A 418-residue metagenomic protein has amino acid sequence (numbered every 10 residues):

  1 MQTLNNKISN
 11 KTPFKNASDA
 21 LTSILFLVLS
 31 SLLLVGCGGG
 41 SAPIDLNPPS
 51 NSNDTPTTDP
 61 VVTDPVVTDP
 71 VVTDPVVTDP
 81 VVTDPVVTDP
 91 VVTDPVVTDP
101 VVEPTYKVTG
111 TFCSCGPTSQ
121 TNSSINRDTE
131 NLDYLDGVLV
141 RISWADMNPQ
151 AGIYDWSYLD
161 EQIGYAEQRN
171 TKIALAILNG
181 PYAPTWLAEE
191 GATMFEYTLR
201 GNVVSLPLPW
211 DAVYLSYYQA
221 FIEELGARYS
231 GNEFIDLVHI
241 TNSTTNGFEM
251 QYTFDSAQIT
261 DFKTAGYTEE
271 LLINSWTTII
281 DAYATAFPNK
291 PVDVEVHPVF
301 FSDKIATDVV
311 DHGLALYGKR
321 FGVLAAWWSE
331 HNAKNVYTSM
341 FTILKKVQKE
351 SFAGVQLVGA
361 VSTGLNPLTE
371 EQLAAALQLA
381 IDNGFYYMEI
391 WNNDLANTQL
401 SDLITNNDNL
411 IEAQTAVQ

Functional and structural regions predicted by a protein language model:
L27-V101: Bacterial Sec-dependent N-terminal signal peptides
T111, C115-D146, K172-A174, T285 (+2 more regions): Catalytic domains of carbohydrate-active enzymes, especially glycoside hydrolases
G116, F234-T245, T268-I305, V323-W328: Aromatic-lined carbohydrate-recognition surfaces of secreted/lumenal glycan-active proteins
N131-T198, E269-S275, I279-A282, A376: Aromatic-lined substrate-binding rim segments of carbohydrate-active enzymes
S143-W156, V203-S216, A265-E270, T363-N366: The substrate-binding groove and active-site-proximal loops of carbohydrate-active enzymes, especially glycoside
Q162-E167, N202-I240, S275, I279-A282: An active-site-proximal structural segment forming one wall of the substrate-binding cleft that immediately precedes
A174, L178, K319-Q418: Substrate-binding cleft of secreted/luminal carbohydrate-active enzymes
P181-G201, S243-K263: Aromatic- and acidic-residue-enriched segments that line the glycan-binding/catalytic groove of carbohydrate-active
